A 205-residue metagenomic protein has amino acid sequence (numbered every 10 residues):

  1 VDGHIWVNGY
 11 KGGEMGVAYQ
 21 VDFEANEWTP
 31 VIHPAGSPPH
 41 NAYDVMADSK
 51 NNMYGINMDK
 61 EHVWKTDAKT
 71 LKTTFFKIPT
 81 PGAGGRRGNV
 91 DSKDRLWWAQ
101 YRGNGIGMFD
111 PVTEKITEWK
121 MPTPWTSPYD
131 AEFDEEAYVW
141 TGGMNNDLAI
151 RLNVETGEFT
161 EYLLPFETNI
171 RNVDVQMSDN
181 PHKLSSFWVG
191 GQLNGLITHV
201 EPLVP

Functional and structural regions predicted by a protein language model:
V1-G3, G36-N51, T80-R95, A99 (+3 more regions): Beta-rich, blade/repeat-based domains predominating in secreted/periplasmic proteins but also intracellular
V7-G13, M53-D59, L96-R102, V139-N145 (+1 more regions): Conserved beta-strand positions in repeat-built beta-propeller and related beta-rich domains
G12, A18-F23, W28-I32, S37-A68 (+3 more regions): Solenoidal tandem-repeat scaffolds enriched in leucines and small polar residues
G16-Y19, H62-K65, G105-M108, D147-I150 (+1 more regions): A short loop-to-beta-strand structural motif that recurs across blades of beta-propeller domains
D22-N26, D67-L71, D110-E114, N153-G157 (+1 more regions): Short loop/turn segments that connect beta-strands within beta-propeller blades
E24, D59, K69, R102-G103 (+4 more regions): A generic "binding-loop/recognition-motif" signal
T29-P34, T74-I78, T117-M121, T160-L164: Beta-propeller fold detector
N145-L193, V200-P205: C-terminal closing repeat unit and adjoining cap/tail of repeat-based domains
